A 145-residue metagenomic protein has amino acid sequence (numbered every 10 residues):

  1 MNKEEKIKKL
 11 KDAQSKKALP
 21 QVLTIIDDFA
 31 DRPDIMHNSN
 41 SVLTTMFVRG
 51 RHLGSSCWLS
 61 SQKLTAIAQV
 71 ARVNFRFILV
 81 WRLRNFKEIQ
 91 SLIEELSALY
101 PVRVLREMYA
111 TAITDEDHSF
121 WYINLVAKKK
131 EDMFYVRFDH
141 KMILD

Functional and structural regions predicted by a protein language model:
M1-L105: Conserved P-loop NTPase motor cores
P20-T24, N38-S39, E88-D145: P-loop NTPase motor core of the ASCE superfamily
